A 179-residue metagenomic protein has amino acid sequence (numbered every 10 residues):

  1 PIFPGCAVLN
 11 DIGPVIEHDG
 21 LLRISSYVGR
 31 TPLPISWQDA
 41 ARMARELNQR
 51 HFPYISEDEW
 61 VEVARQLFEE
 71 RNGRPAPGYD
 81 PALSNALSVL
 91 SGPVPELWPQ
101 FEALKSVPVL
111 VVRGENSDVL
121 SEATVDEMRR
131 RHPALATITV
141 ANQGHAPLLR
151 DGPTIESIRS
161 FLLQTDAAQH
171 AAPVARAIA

Functional and structural regions predicted by a protein language model:
I2-M43: Flexible "cap/lid" loop of the alpha/beta hydrolase fold
V15, V119, Q143-A146: Active-site loop signature of alpha/beta-hydrolase-fold enzymes
I35-S91: Conserved alpha/beta-hydrolase catalytic His-Asp/Glu region
F68-R130, T139: Conserved serine/cysteine hydrolase catalytic core
R131-H145: Catalytic histidine neighborhood in serine/cysteine hydrolases with alpha/beta-hydrolase-type architecture
Q143-I155: Catalytic histidine-centered segment of alpha/beta-hydrolase-like enzymes
T165-A179: Alpha/beta-hydrolase-fold serine-hydrolase catalytic core, especially in secreted/extracellular enzymes
